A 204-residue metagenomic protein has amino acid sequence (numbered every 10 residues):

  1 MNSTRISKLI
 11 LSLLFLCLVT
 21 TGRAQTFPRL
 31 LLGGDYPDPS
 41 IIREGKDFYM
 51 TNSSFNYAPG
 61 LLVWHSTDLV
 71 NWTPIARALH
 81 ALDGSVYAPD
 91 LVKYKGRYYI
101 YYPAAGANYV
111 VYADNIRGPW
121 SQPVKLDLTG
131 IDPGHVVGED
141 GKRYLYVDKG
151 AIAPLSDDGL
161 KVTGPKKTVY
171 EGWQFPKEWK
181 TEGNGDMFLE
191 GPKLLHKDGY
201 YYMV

Functional and structural regions predicted by a protein language model:
M1-T26: Bacterial Sec-dependent N-terminal signal peptides
A24-V204: Carbohydrate-active catalytic/glycan-binding domains of CAZyme proteins, especially the secreted or lumenal ectodomains
